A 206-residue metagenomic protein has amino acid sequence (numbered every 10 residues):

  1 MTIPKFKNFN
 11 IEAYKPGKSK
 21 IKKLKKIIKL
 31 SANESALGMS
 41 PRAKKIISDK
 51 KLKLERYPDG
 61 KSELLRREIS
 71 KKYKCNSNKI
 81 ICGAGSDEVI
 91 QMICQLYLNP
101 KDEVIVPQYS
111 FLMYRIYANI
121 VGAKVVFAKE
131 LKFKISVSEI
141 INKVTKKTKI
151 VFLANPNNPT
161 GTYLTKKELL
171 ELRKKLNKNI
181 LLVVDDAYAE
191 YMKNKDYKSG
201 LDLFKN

Functional and structural regions predicted by a protein language model:
M1-R56: N-terminal "arm"/small-domain region of PLP-dependent enzymes with the aminotransferase-like
K29, I150, L181-L182: Hydrophobic "anchor" residues on beta-strands that sit immediately upstream of conserved functional sites
N33-A36, S86-D87, F111, N155-T160 (+1 more regions): Short glycine-rich anion-binding loops that position phosphate/pyrophosphate groups of nucleotides and phosphorylated
G38-S40, I90-Q91, Y114-R115, T160-G161 (+1 more regions): Glycine/Thr-rich phosphate-binding loops of Rossmann-like dinucleotide-binding domains
E63-E103: Phosphate-binding glycine-rich loop
L96-L153, K174: PLP-dependent aminotransferase-like
I135-K146, P159-L182, D186-N206: Active-site pre-lysine segment of PLP-dependent enzymes
